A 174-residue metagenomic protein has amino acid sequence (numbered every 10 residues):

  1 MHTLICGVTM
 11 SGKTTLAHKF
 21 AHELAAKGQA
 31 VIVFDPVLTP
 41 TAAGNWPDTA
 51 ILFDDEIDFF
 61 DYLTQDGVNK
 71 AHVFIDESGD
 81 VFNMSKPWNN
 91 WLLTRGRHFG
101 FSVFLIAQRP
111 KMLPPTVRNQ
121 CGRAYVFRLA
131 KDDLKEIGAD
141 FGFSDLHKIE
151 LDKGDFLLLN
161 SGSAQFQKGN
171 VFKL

Functional and structural regions predicted by a protein language model:
H2-G7, L16, A25, Q29 (+2 more regions): Conserved P-loop NTPase motor module
L4-H22, L38, F53-D145: Conserved P-loop NTPase motor cores
A26-Q29, P47-D48, N69: Short glycine/proline-enriched coil/turn segments at helix->beta-strand junctions
G28-T39: Short beta-strand-centered segment that lines the nucleotide-binding/catalytic pocket of NTP-utilizing
V31-V33, D48-L52, A124: Conserved beta-strand scaffold positions in the cores of enzyme catalytic domains, especially in NTP/NDP-utilizing
I32, S102-F104, L157: A structural signal for isolated positions on well-ordered beta-strands in alpha/beta enzyme cores
T39-A50: P-loop NTPase switch/communication element
V126-L174: Conserved GTP-binding G-domain of TRAFAC-class P-loop NTPases and closely related GTPase folds
